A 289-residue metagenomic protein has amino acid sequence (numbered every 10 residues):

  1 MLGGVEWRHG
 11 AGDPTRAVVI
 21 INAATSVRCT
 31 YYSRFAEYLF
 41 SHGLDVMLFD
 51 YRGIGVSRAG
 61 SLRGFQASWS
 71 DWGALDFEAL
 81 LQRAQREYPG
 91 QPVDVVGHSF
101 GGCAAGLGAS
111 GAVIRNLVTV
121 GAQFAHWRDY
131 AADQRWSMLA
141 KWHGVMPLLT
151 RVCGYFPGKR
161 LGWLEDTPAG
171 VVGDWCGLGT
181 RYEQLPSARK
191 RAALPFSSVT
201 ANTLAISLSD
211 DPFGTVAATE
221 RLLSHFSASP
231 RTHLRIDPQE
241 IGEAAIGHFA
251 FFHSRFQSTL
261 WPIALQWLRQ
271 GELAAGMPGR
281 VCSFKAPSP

Functional and structural regions predicted by a protein language model:
M1-G10: A short loop-to-beta-strand scaffold at the N-terminal edge of the catalytic core in hydrolase folds
R16, I21-V27: Active-site glycine-rich loops that stabilize anionic/oxyanionic intermediates across multiple enzyme folds
C29-L62: Conserved alpha/beta-hydrolase
Q66-E87: Alpha/beta-hydrolase active-site loop
V96-E183: Alpha/beta-hydrolase-fold enzymes
V199, A205-S207: Short beta-strand/loop motif that positions the catalytic acidic residue of the alpha/beta-hydrolase fold
T215-H225: Short alpha-helix in the alpha/beta-hydrolase fold that links the catalytic acid
I236-P289: Catalytic active-site module of serine/aspartate enzymes centered on a nucleophile-bearing elbow/loop
